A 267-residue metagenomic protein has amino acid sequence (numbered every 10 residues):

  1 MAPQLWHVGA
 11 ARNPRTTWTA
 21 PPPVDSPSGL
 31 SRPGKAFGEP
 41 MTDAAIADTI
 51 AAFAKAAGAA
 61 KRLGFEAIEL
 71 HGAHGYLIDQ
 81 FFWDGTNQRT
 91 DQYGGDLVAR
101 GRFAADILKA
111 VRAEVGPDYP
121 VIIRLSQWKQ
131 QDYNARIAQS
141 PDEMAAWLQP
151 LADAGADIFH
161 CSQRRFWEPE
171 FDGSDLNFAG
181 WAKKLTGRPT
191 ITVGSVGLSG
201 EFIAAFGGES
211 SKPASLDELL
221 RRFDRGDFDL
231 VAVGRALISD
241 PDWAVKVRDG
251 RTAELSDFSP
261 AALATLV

Functional and structural regions predicted by a protein language model:
M1-V267: Flavin-dependent oxidoreductase catalytic cores
